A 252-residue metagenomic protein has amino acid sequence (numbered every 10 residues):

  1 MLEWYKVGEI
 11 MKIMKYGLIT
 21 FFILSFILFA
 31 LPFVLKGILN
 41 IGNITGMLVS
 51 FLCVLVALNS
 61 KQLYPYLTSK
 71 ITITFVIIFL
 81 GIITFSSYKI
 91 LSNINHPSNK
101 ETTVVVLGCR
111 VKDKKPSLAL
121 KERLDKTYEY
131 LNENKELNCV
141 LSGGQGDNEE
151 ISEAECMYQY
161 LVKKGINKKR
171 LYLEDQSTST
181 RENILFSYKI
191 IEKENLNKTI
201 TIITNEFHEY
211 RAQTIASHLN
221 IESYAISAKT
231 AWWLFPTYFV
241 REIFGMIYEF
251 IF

Functional and structural regions predicted by a protein language model:
G8-I19, L39-N43, P65-T72: Membrane-water interface of alpha-helical transmembrane segments
K15-S60: Membrane-embedded alpha-helical segments of integral membrane proteins
F33, Y66-I71, L171, I221-S223: Membrane-interface extramembranous regions
V54-N95: Transmembrane alpha-helices and immediately adjacent membrane-cytoplasm interface residues in multi-pass integral
T84-R241: A structural signal for short, hydrophobic/glycine-enriched beta-strand patches
T237-F244, Y248-I251: Membrane-interacting alpha-helical segments
